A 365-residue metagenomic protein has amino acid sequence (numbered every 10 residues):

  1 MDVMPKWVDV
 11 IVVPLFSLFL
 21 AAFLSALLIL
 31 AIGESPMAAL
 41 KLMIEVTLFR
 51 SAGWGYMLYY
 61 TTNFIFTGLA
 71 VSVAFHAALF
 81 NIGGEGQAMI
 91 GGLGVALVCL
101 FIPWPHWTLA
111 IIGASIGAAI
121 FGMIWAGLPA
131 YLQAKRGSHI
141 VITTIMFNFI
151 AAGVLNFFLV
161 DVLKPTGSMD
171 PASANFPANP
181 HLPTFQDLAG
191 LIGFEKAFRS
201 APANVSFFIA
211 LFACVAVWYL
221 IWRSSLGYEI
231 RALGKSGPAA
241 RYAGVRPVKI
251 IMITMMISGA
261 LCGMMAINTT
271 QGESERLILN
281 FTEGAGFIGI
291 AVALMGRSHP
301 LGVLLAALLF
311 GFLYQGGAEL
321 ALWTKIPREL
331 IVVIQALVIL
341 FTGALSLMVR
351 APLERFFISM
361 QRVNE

Functional and structural regions predicted by a protein language model:
M1-L18, A26, K235, Y242-K249 (+1 more regions): Cytosolic-side transmembrane-helix boundaries in multi-pass membrane proteins
D2-V12, F75-G84, H106-P180, R223 (+2 more regions): Short loop segments and helix-boundary regions at transmembrane helix junctions of multi-pass inner-membrane proteins
P14-L30, T67-V71, G92, A96-V98 (+7 more regions): Hydrophobic core segments of alpha-helical transmembrane domains in multi-pass membrane transport and ion-translocation
S25-T47, K164-F176: Interfacial/capping segments of alpha-helical transmembrane domains
L27-I32, L42, T47-I102, S115-S138 (+4 more regions): Single transmembrane alpha-helix segments in multi-pass membrane proteins
T144, N148-I221, M360-N364: Transmembrane helix-bundle core of multi-pass membrane transporters and related energy-transducing complexes
A189-G193, F198-R276, P300-L301, L305: Helix-loop-helix "hairpin" substructures at the membrane interface of multi-pass membrane proteins
M256-A336: Transmembrane alpha-helical segments in multi-pass inner-membrane proteins
